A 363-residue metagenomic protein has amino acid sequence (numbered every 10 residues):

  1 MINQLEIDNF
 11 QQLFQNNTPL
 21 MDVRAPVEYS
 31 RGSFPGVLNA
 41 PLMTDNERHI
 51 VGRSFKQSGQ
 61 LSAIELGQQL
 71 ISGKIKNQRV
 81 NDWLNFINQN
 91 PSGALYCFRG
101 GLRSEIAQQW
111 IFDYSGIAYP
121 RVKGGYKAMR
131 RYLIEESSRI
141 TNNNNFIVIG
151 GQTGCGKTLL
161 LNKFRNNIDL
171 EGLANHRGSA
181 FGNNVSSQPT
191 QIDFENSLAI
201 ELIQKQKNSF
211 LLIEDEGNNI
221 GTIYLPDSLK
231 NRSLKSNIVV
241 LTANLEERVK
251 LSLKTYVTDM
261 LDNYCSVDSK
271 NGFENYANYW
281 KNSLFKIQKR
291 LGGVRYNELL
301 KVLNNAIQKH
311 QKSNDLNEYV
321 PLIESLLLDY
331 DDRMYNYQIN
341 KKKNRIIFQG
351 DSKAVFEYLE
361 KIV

Functional and structural regions predicted by a protein language model:
M1-P35, L133-T141, F146-G150: Flexible, polar/low-complexity N-terminal or interdomain linker segments that lie immediately upstream of folded
F14-I87: Positively charged, proline/Ser/Thr-rich regional signature most characteristic of the Rhodanese/CDC25-like
V23-E28, G154, G172, R333-M334: Short, polar loop motifs at secondary-structure junctions
L66-V122: Catalytic cysteine-centered active loop of the rhodanese-like fold, especially the PTP/DSP P-loop
R103, N145-R165: Glycine-rich phosphate-binding P-loop
A118-I134, L253-T255: Long, charge-dense
R165-R232: Conserved nucleotide-sensing/catalytic segment adjacent to the nucleotide-binding pocket in NTP-handling enzymes
R232-V363: Conserved NTP phosphate-binding and transfer environment spanning the P-loop NTPase/kinase superfamily
